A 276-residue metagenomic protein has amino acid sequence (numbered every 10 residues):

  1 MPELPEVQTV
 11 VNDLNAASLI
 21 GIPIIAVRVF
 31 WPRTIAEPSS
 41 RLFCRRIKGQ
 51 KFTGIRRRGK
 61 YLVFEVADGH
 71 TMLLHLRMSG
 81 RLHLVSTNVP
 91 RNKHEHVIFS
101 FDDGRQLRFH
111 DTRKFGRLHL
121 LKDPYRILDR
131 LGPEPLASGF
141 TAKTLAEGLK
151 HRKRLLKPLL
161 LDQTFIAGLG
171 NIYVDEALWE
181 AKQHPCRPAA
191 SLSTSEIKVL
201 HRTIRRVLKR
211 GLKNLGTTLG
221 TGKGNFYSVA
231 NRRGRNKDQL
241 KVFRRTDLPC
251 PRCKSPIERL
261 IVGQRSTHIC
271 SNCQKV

Functional and structural regions predicted by a protein language model:
M1-L118, G139, T194: Gly/Gly-Pro- and Ser/Thr-rich, intrinsically disordered tail segments characteristic of DNA damage-repair and tolerance
T9-N12, K143, E147, R202: Short, contiguous clusters of charged residues that form electrostatic/catalytic patches at enzyme active sites, used
L19, P23-F43, R56, G148-V276: Basic, nucleic-acid-binding surfaces and adjacent catalytic neighborhoods in DNA/RNA-processing proteins
M72-G168, Y173-Q183, P188, S195: Phosphate/anion-contacting hairpin/loop surfaces
